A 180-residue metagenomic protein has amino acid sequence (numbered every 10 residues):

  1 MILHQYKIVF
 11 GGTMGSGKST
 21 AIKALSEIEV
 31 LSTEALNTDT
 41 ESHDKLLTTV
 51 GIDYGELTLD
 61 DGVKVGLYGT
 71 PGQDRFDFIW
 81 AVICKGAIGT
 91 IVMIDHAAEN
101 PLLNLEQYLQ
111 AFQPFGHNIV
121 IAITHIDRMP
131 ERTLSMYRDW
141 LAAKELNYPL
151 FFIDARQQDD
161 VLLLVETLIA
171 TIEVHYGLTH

Functional and structural regions predicted by a protein language model:
M1-G66: Conserved G1/Walker A P-loop phosphate-binding module
Y68-T70, I153: Cofactor-binding loops of NAD(P)H-dependent oxidoreductases, dominated by short-chain dehydrogenase/reductases
R75-A98, Y108-H117: Inter-motif core of Ras-like GTPase G domains
F76-D77, L102, Q158: Structural motif corresponding to alpha-helix initiation and N-cap regions
G89-M93, P114-D127, K144-D154: Conserved beta-strand/loop subsegment of P-loop NTPase cores
H96-P114, H125-E145: Conserved catalytic-core segment of NTP-binding enzymes
D127-H180: Canonical P-loop GTPase G-domain recognition
